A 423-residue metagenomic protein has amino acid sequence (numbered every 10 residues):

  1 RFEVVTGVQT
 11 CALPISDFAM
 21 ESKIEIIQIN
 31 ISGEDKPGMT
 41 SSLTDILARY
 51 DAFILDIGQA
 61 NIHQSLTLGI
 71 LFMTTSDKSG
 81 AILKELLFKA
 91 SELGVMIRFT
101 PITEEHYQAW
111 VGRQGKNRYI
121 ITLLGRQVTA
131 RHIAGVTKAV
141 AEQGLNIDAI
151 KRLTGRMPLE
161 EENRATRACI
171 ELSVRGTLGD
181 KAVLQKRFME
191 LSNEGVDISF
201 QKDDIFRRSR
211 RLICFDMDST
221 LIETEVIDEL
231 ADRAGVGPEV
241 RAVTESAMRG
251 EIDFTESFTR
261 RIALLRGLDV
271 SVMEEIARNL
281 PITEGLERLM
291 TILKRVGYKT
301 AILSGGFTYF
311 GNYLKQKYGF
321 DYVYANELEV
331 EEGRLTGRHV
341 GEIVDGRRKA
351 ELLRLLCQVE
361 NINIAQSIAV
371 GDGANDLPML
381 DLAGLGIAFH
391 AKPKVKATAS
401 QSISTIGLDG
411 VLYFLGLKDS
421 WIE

Functional and structural regions predicted by a protein language model:
R1-I15: Single conserved hydrophobic/aromatic residue that forms the stacking wall/gate of nucleotide- or nucleobase-binding
L13, T220-I222, S304-G305: Ser/Thr-glycine-rich phosphate-binding loops at phosphate-binding pockets of nucleotides, nucleotide cofactors
D17-R210: A conserved regulatory-domain signal marking ACT and ACT-like small-molecule sensing domains and adjacent regulatory
M39, H132, L221-T224, D376-M379: Short glycine/serine/threonine-rich phosphate/pyrophosphate-binding segments that cradle anionic phosphate groups
H106-G115, K202-R211, T244-L268, R334: Long, charged amphipathic helices and adjacent flexible linkers at domain junctions
I205-T255: Active-site neighborhood of HAD-like aspartate-dependent phosphohydrolases
G267-E423: C-terminal cap/substrate-recognition subdomain and adjoining C-terminal extension of metal-dependent phosphatase-like
